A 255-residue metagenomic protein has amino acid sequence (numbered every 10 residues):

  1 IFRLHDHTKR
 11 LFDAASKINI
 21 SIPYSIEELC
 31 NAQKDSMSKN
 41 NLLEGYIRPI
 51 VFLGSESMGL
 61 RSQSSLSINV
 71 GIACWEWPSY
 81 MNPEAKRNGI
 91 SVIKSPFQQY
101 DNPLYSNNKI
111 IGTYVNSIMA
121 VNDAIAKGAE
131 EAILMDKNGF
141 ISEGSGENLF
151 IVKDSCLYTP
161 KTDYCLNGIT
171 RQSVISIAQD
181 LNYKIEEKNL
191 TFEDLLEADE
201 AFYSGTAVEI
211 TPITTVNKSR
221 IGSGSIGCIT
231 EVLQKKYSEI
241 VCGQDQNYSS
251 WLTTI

Functional and structural regions predicted by a protein language model:
I1-D35, M58-I255: Helix-start/capping segments and mature chain N-termini
S36-N41: Phosphate/pyrophosphate-binding loops at sites that engage ATP/ADP/AMP, CoA/4′-phosphopantetheine, polyphosphate
L42-R48: Ordered, amphipathic secondary-structure segments that act as subunit-interaction surfaces in large macromolecular
I50-G54: Short loop/turn motifs enriched for small/polar and acidic residues
